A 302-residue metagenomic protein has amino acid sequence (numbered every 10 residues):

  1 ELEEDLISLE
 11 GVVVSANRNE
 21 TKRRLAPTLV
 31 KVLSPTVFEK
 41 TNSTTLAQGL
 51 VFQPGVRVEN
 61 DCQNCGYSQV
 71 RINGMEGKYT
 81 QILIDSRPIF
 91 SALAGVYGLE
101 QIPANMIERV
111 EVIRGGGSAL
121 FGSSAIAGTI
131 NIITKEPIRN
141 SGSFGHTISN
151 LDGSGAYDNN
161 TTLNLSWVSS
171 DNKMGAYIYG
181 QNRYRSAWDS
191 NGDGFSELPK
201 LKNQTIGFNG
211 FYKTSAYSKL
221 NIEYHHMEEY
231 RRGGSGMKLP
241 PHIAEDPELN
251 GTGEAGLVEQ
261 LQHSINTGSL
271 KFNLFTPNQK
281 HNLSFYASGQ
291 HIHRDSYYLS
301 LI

Functional and structural regions predicted by a protein language model:
E1-E39, G77: Short, acidic, small-residue-rich periplasmic hinge/interaction motif at the N-terminus of Gram-negative outer-membrane
E10, S68, I126-G128, G142 (+3 more regions): Hydrophobic, lipid-facing positions within transmembrane beta-strands of outer-membrane proteins
A26-T45, V70-M75, D85, N150-D152: Short, polar/charged loop or turn motifs at beta-strand boundaries
A47-P88, E108: Extracytoplasmic beta-strand/coil segments of soluble accessory domains associated with Gram-negative outer-membrane
L50, V110-E111, I130-I132: Non-catalytic regulatory/gating segments with a bias toward low-complexity or hydrophobic composition
Q69-R71, R87-R114, K135: Short acidic/polar hinge/loop motifs at secondary-structure boundaries that mediate gating or recognition
R139-S149, G153, S166-E259: Periplasmic-side early beta-strands and strand-to-turn transitions of outer-membrane beta-barrels
F211-E229, G256-I302: Face-selective signature of the C-terminal outer-membrane beta-barrel domain
